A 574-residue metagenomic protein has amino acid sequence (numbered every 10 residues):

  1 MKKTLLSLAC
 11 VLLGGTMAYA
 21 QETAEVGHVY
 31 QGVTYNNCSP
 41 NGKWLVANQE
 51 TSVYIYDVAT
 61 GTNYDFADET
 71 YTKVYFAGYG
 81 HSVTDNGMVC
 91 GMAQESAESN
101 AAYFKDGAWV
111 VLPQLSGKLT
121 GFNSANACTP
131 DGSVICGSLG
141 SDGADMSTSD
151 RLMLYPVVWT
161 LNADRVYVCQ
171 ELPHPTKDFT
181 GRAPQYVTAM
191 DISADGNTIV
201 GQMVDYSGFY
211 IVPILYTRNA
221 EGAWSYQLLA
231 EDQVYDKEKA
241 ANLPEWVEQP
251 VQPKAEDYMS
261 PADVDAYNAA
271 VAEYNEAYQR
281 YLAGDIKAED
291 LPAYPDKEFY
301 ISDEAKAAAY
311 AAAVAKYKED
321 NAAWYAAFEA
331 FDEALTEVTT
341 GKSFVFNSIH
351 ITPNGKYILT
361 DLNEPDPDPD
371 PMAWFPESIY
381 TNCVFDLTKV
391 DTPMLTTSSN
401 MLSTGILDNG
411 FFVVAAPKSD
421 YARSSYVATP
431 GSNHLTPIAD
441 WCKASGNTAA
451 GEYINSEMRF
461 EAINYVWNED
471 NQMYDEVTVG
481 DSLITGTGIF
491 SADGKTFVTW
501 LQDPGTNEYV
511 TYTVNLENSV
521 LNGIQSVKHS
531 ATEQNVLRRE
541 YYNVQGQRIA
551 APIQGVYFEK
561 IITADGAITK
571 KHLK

Functional and structural regions predicted by a protein language model:
K3, F558-K574: C-terminal tail/sorting-segment detector
T4-G14: Sec-dependent N-terminal signal peptides
T16-A20: Sec/Tat signal peptide C-region and signal peptidase I cleavage site
Q21-P250, E319-V520: Conserved "turn/edge" positions that cap or connect secondary-structure elements within repeat/scaffolded domains
N242-A334: Long intrinsically disordered, low-complexity regions that are acidic and Ser/Thr-rich
N515-R548: Residue-level detector of functionally pivotal "anchor" positions at catalytic/ligand-binding pockets or at interdomain
Q554-V556: Extracellular Ig-like/FN3 beta-sandwich strand-entry sites
